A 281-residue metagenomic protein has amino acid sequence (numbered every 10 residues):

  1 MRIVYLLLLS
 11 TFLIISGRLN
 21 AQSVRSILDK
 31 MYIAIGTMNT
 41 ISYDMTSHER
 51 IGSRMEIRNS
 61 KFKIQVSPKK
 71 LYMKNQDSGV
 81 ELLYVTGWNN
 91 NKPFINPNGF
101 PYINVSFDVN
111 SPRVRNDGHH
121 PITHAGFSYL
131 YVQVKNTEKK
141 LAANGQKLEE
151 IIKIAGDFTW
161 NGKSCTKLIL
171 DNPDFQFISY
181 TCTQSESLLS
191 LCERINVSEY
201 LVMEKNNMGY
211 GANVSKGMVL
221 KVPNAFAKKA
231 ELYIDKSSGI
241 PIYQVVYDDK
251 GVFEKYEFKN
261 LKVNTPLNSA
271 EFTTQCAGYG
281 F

Functional and structural regions predicted by a protein language model:
M1-Y5: Positively charged n-region of N-terminal signal peptides that target proteins for export
L7-S16: Bacterial N-terminal signal peptides
L19-Q22, I27-K30, Q76-S78, P97-H124 (+6 more regions): Non-transmembrane domains of secretory- and envelope-associated proteins
S23-V105, L148-I154: N-terminal mature ectodomain segment of secretory-pathway/periplasmic proteins
V24-I27, M31, G126, L130-Q133 (+2 more regions): Stable alpha-helical elements in mature extracytoplasmic
R50-M55, D174-Y180, K250-G251: Short, cysteine-centered beta-strand-loop-beta hairpins and adjacent loop/turn segments enriched in charged/polar
F62, Y180, L232-Y233: A residue-level detector for well-ordered beta-strand positions
N172-S198, S215-V219: Primarily a LysM-type cell-wall glycan-binding module
